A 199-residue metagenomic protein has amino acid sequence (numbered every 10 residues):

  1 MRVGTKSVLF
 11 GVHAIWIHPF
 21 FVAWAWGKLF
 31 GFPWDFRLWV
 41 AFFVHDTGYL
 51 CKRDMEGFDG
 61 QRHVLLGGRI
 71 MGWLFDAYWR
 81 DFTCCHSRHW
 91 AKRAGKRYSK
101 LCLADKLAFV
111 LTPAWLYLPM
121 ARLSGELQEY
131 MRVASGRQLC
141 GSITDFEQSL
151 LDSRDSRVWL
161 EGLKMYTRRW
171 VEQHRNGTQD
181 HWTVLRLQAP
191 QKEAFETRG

Functional and structural regions predicted by a protein language model:
R2-W34, V44, G48, D54-M55 (+1 more regions): Divalent metal-dependent phosphate-bond-processing catalytic cores, especially two-metal-ion Mg2+/Mn2+ enzymes that act
H13, D54-R62, L74: Short coil/turn segments at secondary-structure boundaries
P19-G27, Q61-L74: An active-site-proximal "capping" alpha-helix that borders the catalytic cofactor pocket
W34-D35, Y78: Membrane-helix interface segments
A41, F82-H86: Short acidic/histidine-centered micro-motifs embedded in hydrophobic/aromatic stretches that mark compact functional
L74, Y78-F82: Short helix/loop segments within enzyme catalytic domains that coordinate or immediately flank catalytic cofactors
